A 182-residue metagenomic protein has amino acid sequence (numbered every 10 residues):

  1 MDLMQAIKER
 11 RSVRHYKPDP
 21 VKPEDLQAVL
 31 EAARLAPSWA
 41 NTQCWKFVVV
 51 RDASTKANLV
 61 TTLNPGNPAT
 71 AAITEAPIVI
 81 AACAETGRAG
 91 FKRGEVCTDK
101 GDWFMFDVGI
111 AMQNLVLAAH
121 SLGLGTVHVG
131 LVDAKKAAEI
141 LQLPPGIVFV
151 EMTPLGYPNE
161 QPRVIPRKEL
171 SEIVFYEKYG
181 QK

Functional and structural regions predicted by a protein language model:
Q5-V13, E151-K182: C-terminal helix-cap and adjacent tail motif
I7, V29-A33, I80, T153: Short alpha-helical scaffolding segments that buttress acidic/His motifs in well-ordered protein cores
V13-A28: A short N-terminal beta-strand-loop micro-motif at the entrance of redox/enzyme domains
A33, W39-T42: N-terminal structural module
A33-R34, I80, V96-I140: Small-aliphatic-rich amphipathic alpha-helix that forms the alpha element of a beta-alpha
N41-V108: Glycine/small-residue-rich phosphate/adenosyl-binding loop
T70-A76, L143-V164: A glycine-rich helix N-cap at a beta->alpha junction
A84, L131, Y157: Short secondary-structure boundary segments
